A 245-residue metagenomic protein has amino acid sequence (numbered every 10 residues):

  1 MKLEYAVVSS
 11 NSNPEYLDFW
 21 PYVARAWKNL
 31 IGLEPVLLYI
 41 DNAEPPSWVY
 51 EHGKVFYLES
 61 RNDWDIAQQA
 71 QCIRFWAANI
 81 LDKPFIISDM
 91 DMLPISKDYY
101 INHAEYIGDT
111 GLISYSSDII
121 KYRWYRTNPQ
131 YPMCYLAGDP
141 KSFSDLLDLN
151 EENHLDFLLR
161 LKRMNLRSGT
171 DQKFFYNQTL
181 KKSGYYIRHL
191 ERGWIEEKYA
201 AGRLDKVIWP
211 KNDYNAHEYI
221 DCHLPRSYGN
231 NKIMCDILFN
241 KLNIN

Functional and structural regions predicted by a protein language model:
M1-D63, M234, L238-N245: N-terminal anchoring/stem segment of glycosyltransferases
D18-P21, R25, W76, G169-N177: A structural signal for well-ordered alpha-helical segments within the folded catalytic domains of diverse enzymes
E34-N42, P84-I86, S114-S116: Short, hydrophobic beta-strand segments that form beta-sheet elements in well-ordered domains
R61-I86: A conserved donor-nucleotide-binding helix/loop in the catalytic core of Leloir-type glycosyltransferases
S88, Y125-P140: Nucleic-acid-interacting cores, centered on viral/eukaryotic replication and modification enzymes
D89-L93: The conserved acidic donor/metal-binding loop of glycosyltransferases
I95-P129: Conserved donor-nucleotide/metal-binding helix-loop-beta segment in metal-dependent transferases, i.e., the alpha-helix
Y135-F239: Catalytic core and acceptor-binding pocket of nucleotide-sugar-dependent glycosyltransferases
